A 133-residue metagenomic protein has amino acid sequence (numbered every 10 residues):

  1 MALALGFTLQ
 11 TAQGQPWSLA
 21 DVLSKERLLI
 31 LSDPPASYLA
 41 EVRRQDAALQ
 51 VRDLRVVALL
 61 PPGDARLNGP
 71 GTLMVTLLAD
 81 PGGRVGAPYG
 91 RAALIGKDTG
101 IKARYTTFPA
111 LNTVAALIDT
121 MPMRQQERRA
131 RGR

Functional and structural regions predicted by a protein language model:
M1-R133: Non-catalytic interaction/Regulatory regions outside core domains
